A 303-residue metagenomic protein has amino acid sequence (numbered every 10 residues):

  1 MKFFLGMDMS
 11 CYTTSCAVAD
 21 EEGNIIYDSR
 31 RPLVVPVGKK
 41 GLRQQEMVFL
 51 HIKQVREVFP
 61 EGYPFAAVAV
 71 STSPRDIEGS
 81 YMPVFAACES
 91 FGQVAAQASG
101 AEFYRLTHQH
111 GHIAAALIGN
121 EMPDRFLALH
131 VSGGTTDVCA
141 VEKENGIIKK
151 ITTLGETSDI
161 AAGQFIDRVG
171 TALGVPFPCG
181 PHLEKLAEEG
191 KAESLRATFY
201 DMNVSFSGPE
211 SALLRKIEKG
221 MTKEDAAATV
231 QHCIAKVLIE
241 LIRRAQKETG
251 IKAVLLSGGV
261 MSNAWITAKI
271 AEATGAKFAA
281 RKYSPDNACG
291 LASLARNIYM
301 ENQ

Functional and structural regions predicted by a protein language model:
M1-K2, A101-L127, S293-N297: Conserved phosphate-binding catalytic cores of ATP/NTP-utilizing and phosphoryl-transfer enzymes
K2, M9-S10, A17, I26-D28 (+4 more regions): A short helix-loop
T13-T72, K216: Conserved active-site "lid/cap" helical segment
E57-Q93: Short beta-strand-loop/turn "lid" adjacent to the catalytic site in phosphate-handling enzymes
V70-S73, S132, V254-N263: Glycine-rich beta-strand-to-loop/alpha-helix junction loops that act as flexible
M82-A87, F103-G111, L129-V131, D159-I160 (+2 more regions): Active-site nucleophile and cofactor-binding loops and adjacent substrate-binding regions of central metabolic enzymes
H112-A115, A279-Q303: Glycine-rich phosphate-binding/hydrolytic loop that grips phosphoryl groups
P181-V254, V260-K277, R296-Q303: A contiguous, well-structured pocket-lining segment that forms one wall/lid of small-molecule binding clefts in soluble
